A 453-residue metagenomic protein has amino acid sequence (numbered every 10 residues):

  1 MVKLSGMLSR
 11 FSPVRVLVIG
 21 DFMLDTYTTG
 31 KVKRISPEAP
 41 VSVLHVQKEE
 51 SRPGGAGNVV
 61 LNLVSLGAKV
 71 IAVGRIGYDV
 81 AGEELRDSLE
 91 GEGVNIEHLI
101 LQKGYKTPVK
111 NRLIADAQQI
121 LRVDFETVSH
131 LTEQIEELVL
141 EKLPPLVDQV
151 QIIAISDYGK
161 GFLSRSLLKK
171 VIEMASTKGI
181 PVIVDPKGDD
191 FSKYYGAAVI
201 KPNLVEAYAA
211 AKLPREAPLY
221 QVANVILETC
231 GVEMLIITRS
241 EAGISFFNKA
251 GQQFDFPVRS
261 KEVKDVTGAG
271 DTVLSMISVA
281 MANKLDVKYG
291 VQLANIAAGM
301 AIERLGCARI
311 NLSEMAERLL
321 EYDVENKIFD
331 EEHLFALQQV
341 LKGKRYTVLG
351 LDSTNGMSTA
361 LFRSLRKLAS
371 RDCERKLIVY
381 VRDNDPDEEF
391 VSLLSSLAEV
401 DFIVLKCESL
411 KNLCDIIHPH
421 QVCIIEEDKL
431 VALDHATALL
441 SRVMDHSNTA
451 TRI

Functional and structural regions predicted by a protein language model:
M1-K33, L320-G343: Positively charged, low-complexity intrinsically disordered leader regions
V2-M7, P37, V41-T107: Substrate-binding N-lobe of the ribokinase-like
I71-I76, V182-P186, I200-P202, L377-D383: Short internal beta-strands
L99-Y105, R112-V147: Conserved phosphate-binding/catalytic loop of the ribokinase/pfkB sugar-kinase fold
Q149-F162: Short acidic, glycine-rich surface-loop motifs adjacent to enzyme active sites
F162-Q253: Conserved phosphate/ATP/ADP-binding segment of small-molecule kinases
R259-R318: Conserved post-catalytic alpha-helical subdomain immediately downstream of the catalytic base and nucleotide-binding
L319-I453: Nucleotidyltransferase catalytic core that binds NTPs
